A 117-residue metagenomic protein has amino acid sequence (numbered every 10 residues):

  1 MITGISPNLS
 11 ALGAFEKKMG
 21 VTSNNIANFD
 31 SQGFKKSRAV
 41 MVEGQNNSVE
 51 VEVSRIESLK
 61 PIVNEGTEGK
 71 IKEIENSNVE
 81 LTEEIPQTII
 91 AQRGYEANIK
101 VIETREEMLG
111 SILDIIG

Functional and structural regions predicted by a protein language model:
M1-G117: Amphipathic alpha-helical polymerization modules
